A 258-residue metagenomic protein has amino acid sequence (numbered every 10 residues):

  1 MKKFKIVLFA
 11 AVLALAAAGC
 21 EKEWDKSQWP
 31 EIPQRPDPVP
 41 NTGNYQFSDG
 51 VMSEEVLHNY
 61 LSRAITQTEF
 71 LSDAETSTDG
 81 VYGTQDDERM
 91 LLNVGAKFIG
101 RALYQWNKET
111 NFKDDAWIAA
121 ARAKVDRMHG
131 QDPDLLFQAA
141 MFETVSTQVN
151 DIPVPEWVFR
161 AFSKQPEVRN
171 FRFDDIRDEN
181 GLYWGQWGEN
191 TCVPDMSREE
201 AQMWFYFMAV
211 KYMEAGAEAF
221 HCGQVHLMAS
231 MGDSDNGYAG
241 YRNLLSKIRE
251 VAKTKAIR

Functional and structural regions predicted by a protein language model:
F9-A16: Bacterial N-terminal signal peptides
A17-V39: Bacterial Sec-dependent N-terminal signal peptides
L57-E69, A139, V145-F207: Active-site-adjacent "subsite" loops/lids of carbohydrate-active enzymes
T66-T78, Y104-W117, G188-Q202, H226 (+1 more regions): The substrate-binding groove and active-site-proximal loops of carbohydrate-active enzymes, especially glycoside
F70-R89, E109-P166, M203: Aromatic- and glycine-enriched glycan-recognition loops and surfaces that form the carbohydrate-binding subsites
T76-E109, K211-F220: Catalytic domains of carbohydrate-active enzymes, especially glycoside hydrolases
K97-I99, P194-D195, W204-D233: Active-site groove signature of glycoside hydrolases
L136-F142, C222-V225, L244-R258: Aromatic-lined carbohydrate-recognition surfaces of secreted/lumenal glycan-active proteins
